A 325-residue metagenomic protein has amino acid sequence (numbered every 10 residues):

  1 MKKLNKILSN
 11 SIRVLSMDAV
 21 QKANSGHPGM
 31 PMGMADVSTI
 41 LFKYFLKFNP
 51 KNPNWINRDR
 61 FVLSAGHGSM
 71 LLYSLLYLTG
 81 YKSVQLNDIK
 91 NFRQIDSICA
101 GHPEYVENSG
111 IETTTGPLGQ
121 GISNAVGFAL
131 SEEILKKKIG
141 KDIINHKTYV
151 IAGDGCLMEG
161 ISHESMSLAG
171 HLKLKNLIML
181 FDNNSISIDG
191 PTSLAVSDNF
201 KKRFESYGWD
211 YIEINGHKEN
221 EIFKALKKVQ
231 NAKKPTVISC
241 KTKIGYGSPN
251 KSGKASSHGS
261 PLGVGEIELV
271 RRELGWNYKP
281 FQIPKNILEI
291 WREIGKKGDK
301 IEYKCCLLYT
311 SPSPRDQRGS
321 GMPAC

Functional and structural regions predicted by a protein language model:
K2-R13, L46-F48, Q85-E107: Acidic-glycine-rich active-site phosphate/pyrophosphate-binding loop
K2-Y77: N-terminal amphipathic, basic-rich helices that act as targeting or association modules
P28-M32, N54, L86-F92, E104-N108 (+2 more regions): Short coil/turn segments at secondary-structure boundaries
V37, V270, I294-I301: Polyanionic/metal-chelating signatures
P50-K51, R58, E107, I111-R292: Glycine-rich ThDP/TPP pyrophosphate-binding loop and its adjacent helix/strand module within ThDP-dependent enzymes
S74-L78, N87-K90: Conserved pre-catalytic core of RNA-dependent polymerases
Y309-D316: Conserved small/polar residues in nucleotide/adenosyl-binding loops
S320-C325: Hydrophobic alpha-helical segments, chiefly the membrane-spanning helices and signal/signal-anchor peptides
